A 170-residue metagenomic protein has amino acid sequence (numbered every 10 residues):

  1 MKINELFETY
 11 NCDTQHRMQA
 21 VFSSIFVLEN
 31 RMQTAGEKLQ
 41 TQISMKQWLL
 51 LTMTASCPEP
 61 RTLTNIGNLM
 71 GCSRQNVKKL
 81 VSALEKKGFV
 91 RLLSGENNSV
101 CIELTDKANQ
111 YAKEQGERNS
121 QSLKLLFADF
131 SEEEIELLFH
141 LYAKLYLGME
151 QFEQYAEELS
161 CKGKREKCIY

Functional and structural regions predicted by a protein language model:
M1-C12, E133-Y170: C-terminal regulatory/oligomerization modules of transcriptional regulators
M1-T41, F89: N-terminal leader segment of winged-helix/HTH proteins
R17, L28, I43-Q47, K107 (+1 more regions): N-terminal positioning helix adjacent to the helix-turn-helix/winged-helix DNA-binding module
F22-F26, A55, T105, F139-Y142: Generic structural concept
I25-L28, M32-G36, M70, Y111 (+3 more regions): Alpha-helical linker/hinge and terminal dimerization helices associated with HTH transcriptional regulators
Q33-Q75: N-terminal helix-turn-helix DNA-binding core of bacterial DNA-binding proteins
S82-F139: Charged, amphipathic alpha-helical coiled-coil/dimerization segments
